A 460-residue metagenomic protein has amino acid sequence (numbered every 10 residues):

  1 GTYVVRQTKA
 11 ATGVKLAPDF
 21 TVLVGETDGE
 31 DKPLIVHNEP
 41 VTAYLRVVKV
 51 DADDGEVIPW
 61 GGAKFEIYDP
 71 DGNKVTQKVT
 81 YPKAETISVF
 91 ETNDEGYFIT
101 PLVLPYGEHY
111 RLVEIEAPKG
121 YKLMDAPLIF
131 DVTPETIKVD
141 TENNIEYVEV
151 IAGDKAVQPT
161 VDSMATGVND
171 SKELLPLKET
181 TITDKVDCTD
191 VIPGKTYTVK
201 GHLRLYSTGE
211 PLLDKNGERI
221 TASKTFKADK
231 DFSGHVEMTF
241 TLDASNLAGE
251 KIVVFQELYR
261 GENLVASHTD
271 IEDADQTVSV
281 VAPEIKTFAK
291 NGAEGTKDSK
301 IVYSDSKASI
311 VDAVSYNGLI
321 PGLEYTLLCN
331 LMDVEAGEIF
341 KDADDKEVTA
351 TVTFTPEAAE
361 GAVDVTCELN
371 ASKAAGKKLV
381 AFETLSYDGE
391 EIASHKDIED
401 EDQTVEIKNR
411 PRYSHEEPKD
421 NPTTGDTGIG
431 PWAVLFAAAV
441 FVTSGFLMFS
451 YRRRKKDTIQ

Functional and structural regions predicted by a protein language model:
G1-Q460: Solvent-exposed loop/turn and edge beta-strand elements of beta-rich ligand-binding domains
